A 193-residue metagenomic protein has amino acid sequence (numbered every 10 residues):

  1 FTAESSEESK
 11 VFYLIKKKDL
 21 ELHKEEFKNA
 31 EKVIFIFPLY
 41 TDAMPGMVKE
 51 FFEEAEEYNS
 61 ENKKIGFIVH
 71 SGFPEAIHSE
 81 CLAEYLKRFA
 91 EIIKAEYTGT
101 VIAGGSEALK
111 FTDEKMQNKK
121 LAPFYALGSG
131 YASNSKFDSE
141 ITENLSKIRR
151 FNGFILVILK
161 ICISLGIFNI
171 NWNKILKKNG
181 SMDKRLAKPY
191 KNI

Functional and structural regions predicted by a protein language model:
F1-E61, K136-I193: N-terminal beta1-alpha1-beta2 submodule of the flavodoxin-like/Rossmannoid cofactor-binding fold
E4, Y58, F89, L127-N134: Change "in soluble alpha/beta enzymes" to "in soluble alpha/beta proteins
Y13-K18, K49-E50, G66-P74, G99-E107 (+1 more regions): Low-complexity, flexible helical/coil segments
K24, P45, E80, N118-L121: Non-membrane alpha-helical structural segments and their capping/turn regions in soluble enzymes
E50, Y85, P123-A126: Alpha-helical elements of Rossmann-like donor-binding domains used by nucleotide-donor carbohydrate transfer enzymes
K64-N118: Short, glycine-/small-residue-rich phosphate/pyrophosphate-handling segment
T100-L165: A conserved mid-domain beta-alpha-beta active-site/ligand-binding segment of alpha/beta enzyme cores
